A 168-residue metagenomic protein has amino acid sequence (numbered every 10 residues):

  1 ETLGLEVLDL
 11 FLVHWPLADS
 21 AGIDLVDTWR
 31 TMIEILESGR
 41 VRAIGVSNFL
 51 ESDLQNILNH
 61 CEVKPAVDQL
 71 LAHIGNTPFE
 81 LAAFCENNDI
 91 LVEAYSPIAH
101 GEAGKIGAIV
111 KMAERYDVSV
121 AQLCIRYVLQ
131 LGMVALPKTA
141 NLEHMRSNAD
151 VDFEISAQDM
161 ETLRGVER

Functional and structural regions predicted by a protein language model:
E1-V13, E34-S38: CE4/NodB-like, metal-dependent polysaccharide N-deacetylase domain that modifies extracellular/periplasmic N-acetylated
W15-R168: Beta/alpha (TIM)-barrel catalytic core signal, keyed to glycine-rich beta->alpha loops juxtaposed to Asp/Glu that bind
